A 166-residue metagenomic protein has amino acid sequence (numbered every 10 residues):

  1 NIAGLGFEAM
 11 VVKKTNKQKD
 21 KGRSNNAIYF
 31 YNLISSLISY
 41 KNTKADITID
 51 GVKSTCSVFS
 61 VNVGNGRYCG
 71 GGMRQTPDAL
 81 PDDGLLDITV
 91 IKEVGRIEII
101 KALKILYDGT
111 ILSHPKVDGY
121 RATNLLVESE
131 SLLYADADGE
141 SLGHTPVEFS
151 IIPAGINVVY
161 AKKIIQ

Functional and structural regions predicted by a protein language model:
N1-Q166: Long C-terminal subdomains/extensions of small-metabolite kinases
